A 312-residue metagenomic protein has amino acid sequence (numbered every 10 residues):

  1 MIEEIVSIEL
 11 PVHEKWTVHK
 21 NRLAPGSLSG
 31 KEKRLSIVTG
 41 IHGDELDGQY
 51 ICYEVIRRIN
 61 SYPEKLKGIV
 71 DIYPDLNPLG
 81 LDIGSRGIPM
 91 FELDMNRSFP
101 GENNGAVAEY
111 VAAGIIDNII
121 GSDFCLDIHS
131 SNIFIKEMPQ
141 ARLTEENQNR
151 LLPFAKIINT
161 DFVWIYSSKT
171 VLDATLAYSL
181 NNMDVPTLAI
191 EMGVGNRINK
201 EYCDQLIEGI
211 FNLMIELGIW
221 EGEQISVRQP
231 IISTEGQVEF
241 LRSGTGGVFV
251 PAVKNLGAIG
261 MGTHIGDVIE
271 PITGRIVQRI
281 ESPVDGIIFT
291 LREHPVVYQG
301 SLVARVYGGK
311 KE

Functional and structural regions predicted by a protein language model:
M1-E312: Structured catalytic-domain cores with a bias toward divalent-metal coordination
